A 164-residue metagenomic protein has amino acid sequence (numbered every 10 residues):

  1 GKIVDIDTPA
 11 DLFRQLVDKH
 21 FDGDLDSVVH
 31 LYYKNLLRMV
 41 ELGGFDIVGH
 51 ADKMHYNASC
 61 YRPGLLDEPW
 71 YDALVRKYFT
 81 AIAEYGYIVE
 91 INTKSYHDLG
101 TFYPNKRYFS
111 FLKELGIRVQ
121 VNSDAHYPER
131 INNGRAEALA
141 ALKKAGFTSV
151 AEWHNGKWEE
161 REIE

Functional and structural regions predicted by a protein language model:
G1-Y85: Extended substrate/RNA-proximal surfaces in nucleic-acid metabolism proteins
D5-I6, Y61-E164: Charged catalytic cores and adjacent phosphate/nucleic-acid-binding surfaces used for phosphate/nucleic-acid chemistry
